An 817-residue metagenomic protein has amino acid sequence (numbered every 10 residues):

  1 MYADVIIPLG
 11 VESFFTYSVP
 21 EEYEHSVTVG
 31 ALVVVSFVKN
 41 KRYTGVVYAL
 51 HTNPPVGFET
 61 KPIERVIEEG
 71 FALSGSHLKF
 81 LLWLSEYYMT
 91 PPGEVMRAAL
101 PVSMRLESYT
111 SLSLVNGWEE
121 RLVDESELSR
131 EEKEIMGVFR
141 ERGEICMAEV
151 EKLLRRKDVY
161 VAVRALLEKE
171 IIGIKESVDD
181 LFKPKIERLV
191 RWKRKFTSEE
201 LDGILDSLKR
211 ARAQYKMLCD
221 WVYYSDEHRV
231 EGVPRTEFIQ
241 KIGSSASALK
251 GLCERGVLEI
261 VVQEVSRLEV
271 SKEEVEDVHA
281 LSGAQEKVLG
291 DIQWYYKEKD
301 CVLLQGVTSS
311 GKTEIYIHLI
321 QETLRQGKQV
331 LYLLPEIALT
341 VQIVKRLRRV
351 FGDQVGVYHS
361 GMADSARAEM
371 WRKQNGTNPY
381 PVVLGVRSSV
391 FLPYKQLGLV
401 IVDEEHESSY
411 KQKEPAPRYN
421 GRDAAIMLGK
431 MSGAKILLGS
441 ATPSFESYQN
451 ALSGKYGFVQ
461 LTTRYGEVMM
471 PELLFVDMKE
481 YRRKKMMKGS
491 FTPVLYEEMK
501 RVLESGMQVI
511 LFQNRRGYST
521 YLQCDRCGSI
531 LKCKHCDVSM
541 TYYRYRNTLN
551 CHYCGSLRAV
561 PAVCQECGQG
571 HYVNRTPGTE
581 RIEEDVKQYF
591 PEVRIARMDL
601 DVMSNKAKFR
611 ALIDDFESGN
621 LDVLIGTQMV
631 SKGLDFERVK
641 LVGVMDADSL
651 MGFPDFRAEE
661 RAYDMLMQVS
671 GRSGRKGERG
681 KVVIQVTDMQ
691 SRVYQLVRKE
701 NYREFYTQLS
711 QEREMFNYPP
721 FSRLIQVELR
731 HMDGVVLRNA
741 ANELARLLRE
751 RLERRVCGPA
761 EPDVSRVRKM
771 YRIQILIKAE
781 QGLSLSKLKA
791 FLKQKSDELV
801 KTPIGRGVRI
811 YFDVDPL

Functional and structural regions predicted by a protein language model:
M1-L437, G454-V468, R751, L785-L817: Accessory, non-ATPase domains that flank or precede helicase/AAA+ motor cores in DNA-metabolism machines
P8, P20, R730-M732, K778-E780: Solvent-exposed residues in well-ordered beta-strands and their adjoining turns, especially edge/terminal strands
S13, P234, R723-I725, Y771-I773: Short amphipathic alpha-helical segments
H51-T60, E64-I67, M665, P762 (+1 more regions): Solvent-exposed, membrane-proximal periplasmic/extracellular interface segments of envelope transport and secretion
E276-S282, E286, E298-R738, D763 (+2 more regions): Inter-lobe coupling/hinge segments of SF2-like helicase ATPases
F590-V593, L748-V756, K801-G805: Short secondary-structure junctions
V735-E750: Extracytoplasmic/periplasmic
R746, E750-Y771, L792, I810: A carboxyl-terminal module marker
